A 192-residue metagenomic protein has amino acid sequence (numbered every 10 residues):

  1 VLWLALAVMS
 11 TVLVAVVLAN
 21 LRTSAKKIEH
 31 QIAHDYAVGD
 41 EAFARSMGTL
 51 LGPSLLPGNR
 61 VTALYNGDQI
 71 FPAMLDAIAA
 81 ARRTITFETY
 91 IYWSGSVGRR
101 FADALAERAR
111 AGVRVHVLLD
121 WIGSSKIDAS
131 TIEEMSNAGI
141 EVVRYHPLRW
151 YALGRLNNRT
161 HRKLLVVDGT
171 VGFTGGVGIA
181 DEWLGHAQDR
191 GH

Functional and structural regions predicted by a protein language model:
V1-H192: N-terminal localization/anchoring segments of enzymes in phospholipid and broader phosphate metabolism
